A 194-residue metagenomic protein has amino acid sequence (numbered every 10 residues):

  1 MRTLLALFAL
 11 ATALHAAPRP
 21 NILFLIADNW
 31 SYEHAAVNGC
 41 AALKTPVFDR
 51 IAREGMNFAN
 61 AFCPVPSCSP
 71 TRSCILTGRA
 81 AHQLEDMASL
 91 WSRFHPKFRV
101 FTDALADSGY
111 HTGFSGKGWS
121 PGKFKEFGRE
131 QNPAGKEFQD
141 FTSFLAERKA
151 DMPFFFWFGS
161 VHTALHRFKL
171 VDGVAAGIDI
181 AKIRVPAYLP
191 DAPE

Functional and structural regions predicted by a protein language model:
L5-A16: Hydrophobic h-region of N-terminal signal peptides that target proteins for export in Gram-negative bacteria
L14-E194: Formylglycine-dependent sulfatase
